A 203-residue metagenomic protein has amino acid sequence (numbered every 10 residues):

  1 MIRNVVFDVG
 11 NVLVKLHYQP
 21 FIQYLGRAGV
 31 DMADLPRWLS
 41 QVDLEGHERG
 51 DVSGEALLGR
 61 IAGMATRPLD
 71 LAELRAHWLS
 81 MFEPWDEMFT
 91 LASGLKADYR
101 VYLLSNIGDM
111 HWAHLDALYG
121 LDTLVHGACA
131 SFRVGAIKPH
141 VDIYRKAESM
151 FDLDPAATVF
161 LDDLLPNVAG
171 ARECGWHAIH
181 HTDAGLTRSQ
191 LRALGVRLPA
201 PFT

Functional and structural regions predicted by a protein language model:
M1-V5, G108-D109, A113-T203: Asp-based, Mg2+/Mn2+-dependent phosphohydrolase catalytic module
I2-T90, A97, G108-W112: N-terminal helical cap/lid subdomain that shapes the substrate entry/recognition surface in HAD-like hydrolases
D8-N11, G50, L95, L103 (+2 more regions): Generic structural signal for small/hydrophobic residues in well-ordered secondary structure, especially within
T90, Y102, D142: Active-site phosphate/pyrophosphate-handling residues
S93-L95, D152: Short, flexible hinge/linker loops that cap or flank conserved catalytic cores
A97-D98, L124: Structured helix-beta-strand junction loops
D98-R100, W176: A generic structural motif
